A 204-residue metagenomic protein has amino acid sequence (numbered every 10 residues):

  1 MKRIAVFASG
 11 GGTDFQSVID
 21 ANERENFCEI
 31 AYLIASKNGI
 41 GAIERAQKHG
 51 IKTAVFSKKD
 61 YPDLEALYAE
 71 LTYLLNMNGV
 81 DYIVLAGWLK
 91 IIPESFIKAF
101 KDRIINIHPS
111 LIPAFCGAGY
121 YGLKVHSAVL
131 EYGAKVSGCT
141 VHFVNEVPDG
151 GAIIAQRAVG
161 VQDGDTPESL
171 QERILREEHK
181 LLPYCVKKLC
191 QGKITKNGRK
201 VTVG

Functional and structural regions predicted by a protein language model:
M1-G204: One-carbon transfer enzymes
